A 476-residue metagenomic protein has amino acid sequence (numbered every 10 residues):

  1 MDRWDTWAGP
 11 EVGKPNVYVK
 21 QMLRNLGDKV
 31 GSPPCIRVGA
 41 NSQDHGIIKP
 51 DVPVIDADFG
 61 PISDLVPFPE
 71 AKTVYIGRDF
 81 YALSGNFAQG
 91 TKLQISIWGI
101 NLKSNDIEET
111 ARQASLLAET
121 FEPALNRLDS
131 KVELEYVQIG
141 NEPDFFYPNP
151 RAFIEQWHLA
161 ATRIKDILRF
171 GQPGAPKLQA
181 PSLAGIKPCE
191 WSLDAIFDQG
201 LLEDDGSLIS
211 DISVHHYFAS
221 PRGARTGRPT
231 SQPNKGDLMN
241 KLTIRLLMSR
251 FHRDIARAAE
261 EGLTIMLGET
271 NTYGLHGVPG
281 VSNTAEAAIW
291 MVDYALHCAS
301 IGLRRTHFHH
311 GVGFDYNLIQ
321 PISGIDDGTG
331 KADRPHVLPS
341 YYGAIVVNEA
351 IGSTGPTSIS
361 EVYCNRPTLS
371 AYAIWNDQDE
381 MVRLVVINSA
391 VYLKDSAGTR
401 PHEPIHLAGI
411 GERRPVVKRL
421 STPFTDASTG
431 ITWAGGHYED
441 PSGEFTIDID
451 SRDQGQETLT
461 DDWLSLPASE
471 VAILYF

Functional and structural regions predicted by a protein language model:
M1-T6, R24-M239, L263, Y273: Substrate-binding cleft and catalytic face of glycoside hydrolase catalytic domains, especially the flexible beta-alpha
M1-V19: N-terminal hydrophobic targeting/anchoring segments and the immediately downstream early-domain regions of hydrolases
Y18-Q21, N25, D79, E109-R112 (+6 more regions): Extracytoplasmic/secreted proteins, especially bacterial periplasmic and envelope-associated proteins
I36, V137, E142, I212 (+5 more regions): Conserved, mostly hydrophobic/aromatic
F121, F153-G171, I196-E203, S210-S213 (+5 more regions): Extracytoplasmic, non-cytosolic globular domains
G274-S370, Q378-D379: Aromatic/acidic polysaccharide-binding cleft in carbohydrate-active enzymes
C364-G411, R419-F424, S469-A472: Carbohydrate-binding surface patches
A397-A468: Acidic, Ser/Thr/Pro-rich beta/coil linker or hinge segments at domain junctions
